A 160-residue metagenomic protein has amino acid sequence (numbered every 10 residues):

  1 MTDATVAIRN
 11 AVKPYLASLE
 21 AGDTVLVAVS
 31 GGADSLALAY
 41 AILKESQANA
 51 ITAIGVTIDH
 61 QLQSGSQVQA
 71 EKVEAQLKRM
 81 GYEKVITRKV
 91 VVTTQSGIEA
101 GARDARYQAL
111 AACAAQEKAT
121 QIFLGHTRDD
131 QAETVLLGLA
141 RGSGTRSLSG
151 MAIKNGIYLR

Functional and structural regions predicted by a protein language model:
M1-R160: Core alpha/beta nucleotide-donor-binding catalytic domains of modification enzymes
